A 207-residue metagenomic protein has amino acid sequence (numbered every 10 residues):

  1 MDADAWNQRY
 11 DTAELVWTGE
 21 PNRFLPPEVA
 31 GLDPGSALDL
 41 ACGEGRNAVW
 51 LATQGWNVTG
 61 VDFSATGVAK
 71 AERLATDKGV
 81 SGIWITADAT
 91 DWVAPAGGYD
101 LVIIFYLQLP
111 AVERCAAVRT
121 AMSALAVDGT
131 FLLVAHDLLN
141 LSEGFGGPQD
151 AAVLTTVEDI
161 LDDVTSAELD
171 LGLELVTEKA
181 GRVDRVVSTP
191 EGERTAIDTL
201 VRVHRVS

Functional and structural regions predicted by a protein language model:
M1-L32, L139: Conserved class I S-adenosyl-L-methionine
S64-T66: Conserved SAM/SAH-binding beta-strand->alpha-helix loop
D77-T90: Conserved SAM-binding strand-loop segment of SAM-dependent methyltransferases
V93-L101: A short acidic, Gly/Pro-enriched loop at the edge of an enzyme's catalytic core that lines a small-molecule cofactor
D100-R114: A short SAM/SAH-binding and catalytic strip from SAM-dependent methyltransferases
C115-V127: A short glycine-rich, Lys/Arg-flanked "PGG" loop and its adjoining helix->strand segment in the class I
D128-H136: Conserved beta-strand signature within the Rossmann-like core of class I S-adenosyl-L-methionine
A152-G172: Short alpha-helix
